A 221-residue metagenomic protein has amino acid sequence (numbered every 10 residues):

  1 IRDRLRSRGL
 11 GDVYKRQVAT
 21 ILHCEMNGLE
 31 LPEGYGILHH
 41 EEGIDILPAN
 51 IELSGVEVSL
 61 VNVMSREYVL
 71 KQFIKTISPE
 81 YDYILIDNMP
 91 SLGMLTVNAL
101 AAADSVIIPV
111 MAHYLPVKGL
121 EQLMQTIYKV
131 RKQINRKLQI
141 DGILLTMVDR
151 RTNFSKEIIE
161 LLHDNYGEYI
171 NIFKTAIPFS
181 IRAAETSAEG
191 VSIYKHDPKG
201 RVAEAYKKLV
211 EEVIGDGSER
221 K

Functional and structural regions predicted by a protein language model:
R2-K221: P-loop NTP-binding core
